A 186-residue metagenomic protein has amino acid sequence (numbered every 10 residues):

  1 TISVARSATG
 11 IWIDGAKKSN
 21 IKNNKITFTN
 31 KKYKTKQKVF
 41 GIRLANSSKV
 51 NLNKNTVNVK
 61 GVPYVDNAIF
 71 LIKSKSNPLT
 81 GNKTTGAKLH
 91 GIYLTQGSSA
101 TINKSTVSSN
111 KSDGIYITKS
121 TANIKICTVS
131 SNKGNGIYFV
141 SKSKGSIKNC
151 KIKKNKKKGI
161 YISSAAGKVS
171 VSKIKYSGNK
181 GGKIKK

Functional and structural regions predicted by a protein language model:
I2, N24-N30, V57-K60, T80: Beta-strand-rich extracellular passenger or scaffold domains
V4-D14, K32-N46, V62-I72, G86-Q96 (+5 more regions): Extracellular beta-strand/beta-solenoid scaffold signature
R6-A8, G15-A16, I21, S47-S48 (+13 more regions): Parallel beta-helix/beta-solenoid
K25, K34-T35, S170: Solvent-exposed loop and capping/linker segments of extracellular ligand-binding repeat ectodomains
